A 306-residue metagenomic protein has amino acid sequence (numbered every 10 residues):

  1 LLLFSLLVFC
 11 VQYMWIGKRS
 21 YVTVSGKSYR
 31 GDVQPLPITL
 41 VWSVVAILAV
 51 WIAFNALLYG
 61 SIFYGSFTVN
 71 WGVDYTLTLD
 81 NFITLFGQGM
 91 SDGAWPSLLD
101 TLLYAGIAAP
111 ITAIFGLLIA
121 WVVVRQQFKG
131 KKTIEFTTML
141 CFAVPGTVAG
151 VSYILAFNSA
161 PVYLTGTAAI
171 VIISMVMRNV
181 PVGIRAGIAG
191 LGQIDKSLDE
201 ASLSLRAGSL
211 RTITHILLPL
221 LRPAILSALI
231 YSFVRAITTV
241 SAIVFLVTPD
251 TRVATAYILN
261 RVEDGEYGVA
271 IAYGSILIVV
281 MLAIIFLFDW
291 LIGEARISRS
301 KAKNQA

Functional and structural regions predicted by a protein language model:
L1-F4, V8-F9, V45-A56, L140 (+5 more regions): Transmembrane alpha-helices
L1-L6, P35-L40, S66-G93, I237 (+2 more regions): Interhelical loop and adjacent transmembrane-helix boundary motif in polytopic membrane transport permeases
L1-P35, V122, K129, I188-S197 (+5 more regions): C-terminal transmembrane helix and the adjacent membrane-cytosol boundary/short C-terminal tail of inner/organellar
L1-W15, G60, S91-R125: Transmembrane alpha-helix signature in integral membrane proteins
V8, L58-T68, V151, R178 (+2 more regions): Non-cytoplasmic
G26-P35, T68-G72, T76-L79, T84-G87 (+6 more regions): Membrane-interfacial helix termini and adjacent extracytoplasmic/periplasmic loops of multi-pass transporters
P37-V45, L118-Y153, K303-A306: Cytoplasmic-entry segments and transmembrane alpha-helices of multi-pass inner-membrane transporters
